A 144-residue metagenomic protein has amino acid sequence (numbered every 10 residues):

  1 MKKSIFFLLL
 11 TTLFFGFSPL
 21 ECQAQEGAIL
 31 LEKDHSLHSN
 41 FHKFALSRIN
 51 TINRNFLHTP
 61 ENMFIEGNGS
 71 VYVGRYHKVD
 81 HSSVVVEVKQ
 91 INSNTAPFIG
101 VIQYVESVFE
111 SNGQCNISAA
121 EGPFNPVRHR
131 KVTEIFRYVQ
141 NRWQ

Functional and structural regions predicted by a protein language model:
M1-L9: Bacterial N-terminal signal peptides that target proteins for export
K2-K3, P19-Q25: N-terminal leader/assembly segments
S4, S107-F109, V139-N141: Generic structural motif
S4-I5, H77-D80, V132: Small/flexible residues
L8-G16: Bacterial N-terminal signal peptides
C22-I117, E121-G122, P126-R128: Flexible low-complexity loop/turn motifs enriched in small/helix-breaking residues
H129-Q144: Short beta-strand edge/turn micro-motifs at domain boundaries
